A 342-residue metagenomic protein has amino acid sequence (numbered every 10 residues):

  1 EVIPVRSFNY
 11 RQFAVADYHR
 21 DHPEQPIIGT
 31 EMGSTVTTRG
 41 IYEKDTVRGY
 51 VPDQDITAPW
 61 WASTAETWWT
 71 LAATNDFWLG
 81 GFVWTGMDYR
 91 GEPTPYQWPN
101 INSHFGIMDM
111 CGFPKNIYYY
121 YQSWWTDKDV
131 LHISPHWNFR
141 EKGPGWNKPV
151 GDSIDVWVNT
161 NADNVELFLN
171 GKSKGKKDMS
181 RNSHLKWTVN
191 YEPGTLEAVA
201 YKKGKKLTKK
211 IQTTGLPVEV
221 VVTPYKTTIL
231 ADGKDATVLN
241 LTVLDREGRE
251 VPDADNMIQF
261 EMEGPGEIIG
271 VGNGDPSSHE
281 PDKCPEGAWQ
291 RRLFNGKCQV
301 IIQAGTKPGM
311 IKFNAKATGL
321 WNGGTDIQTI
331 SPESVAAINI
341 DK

Functional and structural regions predicted by a protein language model:
E1-M179, K186-K205: Extended substrate-binding grooves/exosites of carbohydrate-active enzymes
I154-N159, V199, K234-P252, I258 (+1 more regions): Beta-strand-rich structural segments
L169-K174, K203, R246, M262-I268 (+1 more regions): Change "in extracellular beta-sheet-rich domains … of secreted and cell-surface proteins" to "in beta-sheet-rich domains
K186-Y191, P285-T306: Short, hydrophobic beta-strand segments
Y191-T195, A236, P308-M310: Extracellular Ig-like/FN3 beta-sandwich strand-entry sites
G204-L216, W321-P332: Edge beta-strands of extracellular beta-sandwich domains
I211-K234, E333-K342: Low-complexity, Pro/Ser/Thr- and charge-rich linker/hinge segments at domain boundaries
V218-V221, E261-E280, E333-N339: Short aromatic-acidic-glycine turn motif
